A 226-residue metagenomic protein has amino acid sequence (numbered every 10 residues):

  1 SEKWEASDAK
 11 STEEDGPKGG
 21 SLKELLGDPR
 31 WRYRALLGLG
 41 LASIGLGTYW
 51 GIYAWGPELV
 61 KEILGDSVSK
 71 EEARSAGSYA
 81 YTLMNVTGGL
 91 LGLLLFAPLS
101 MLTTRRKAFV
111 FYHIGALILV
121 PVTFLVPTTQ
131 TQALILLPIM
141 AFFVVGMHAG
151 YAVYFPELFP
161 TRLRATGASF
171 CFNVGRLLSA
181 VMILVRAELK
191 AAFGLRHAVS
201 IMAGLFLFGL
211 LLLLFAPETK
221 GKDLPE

Functional and structural regions predicted by a protein language model:
R30-L90, S179-I183: Extracytoplasmic gate region of multi-pass secondary transporters
V60-K61, L99-S100, R186-G194: Interfacial helix-cap and linker-helix signal at transmembrane-aqueous boundaries of multi-pass secondary transporters
M101-H113: Cytoplasmic membrane-interface "Motif A"-like loop-to-helix N-cap segments of 12-TM Major Facilitator Superfamily
A108, E188-G204: A membrane-interface helix-boundary motif in multi-pass transporters
I114-T128: C-terminal ends and interior cores of transmembrane alpha-helices in multi-pass membrane transporters/permeases
T123-V126, Y154, A203-E226: Multi-pass alpha-helical transporter architecture, strongest for 12-TM Major Facilitator/SLC carriers used
Q132-G146: Hydrophobic core of transmembrane alpha-helices in multi-pass small-molecule transporters, especially MFS/SLC-type
T161-K190: A late C-terminal transmembrane helix in Major Facilitator Superfamily
